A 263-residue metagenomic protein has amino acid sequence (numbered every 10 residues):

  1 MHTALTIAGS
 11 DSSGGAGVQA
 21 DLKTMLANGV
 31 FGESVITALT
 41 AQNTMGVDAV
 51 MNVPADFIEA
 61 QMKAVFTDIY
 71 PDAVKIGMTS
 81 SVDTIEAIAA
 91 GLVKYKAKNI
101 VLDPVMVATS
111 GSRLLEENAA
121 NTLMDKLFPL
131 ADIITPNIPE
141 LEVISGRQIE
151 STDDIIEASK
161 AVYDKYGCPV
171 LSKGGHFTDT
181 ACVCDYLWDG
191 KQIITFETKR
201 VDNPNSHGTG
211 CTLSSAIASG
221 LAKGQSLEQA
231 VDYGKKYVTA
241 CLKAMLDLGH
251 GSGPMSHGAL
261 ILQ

Functional and structural regions predicted by a protein language model:
H2-T6, V18, L26-T109, R113: Conserved N-terminal subdomain of the carbohydrate kinase-like
I7-S13, I193-H207: Short pre-catalytic strand/loop immediately N-terminal to key active-site residues, enriched for Gly-Thr
Q19, E142-V143, N203-L227: Short, small-residue alpha-helix embedded
G29-E33, I193-I194, G220-Y233: Phosphate-handling active-site elements
N52, E228-Q263: Charged C-terminal helix
F57-Q61, T122, K126, E157 (+2 more regions): A non-catalytic, amphipathic alpha-helix used as a structural packing/dimerization or gating element in enzyme scaffolds
E117-I193: Conserved phosphate/ATP/ADP-binding segment of small-molecule kinases
